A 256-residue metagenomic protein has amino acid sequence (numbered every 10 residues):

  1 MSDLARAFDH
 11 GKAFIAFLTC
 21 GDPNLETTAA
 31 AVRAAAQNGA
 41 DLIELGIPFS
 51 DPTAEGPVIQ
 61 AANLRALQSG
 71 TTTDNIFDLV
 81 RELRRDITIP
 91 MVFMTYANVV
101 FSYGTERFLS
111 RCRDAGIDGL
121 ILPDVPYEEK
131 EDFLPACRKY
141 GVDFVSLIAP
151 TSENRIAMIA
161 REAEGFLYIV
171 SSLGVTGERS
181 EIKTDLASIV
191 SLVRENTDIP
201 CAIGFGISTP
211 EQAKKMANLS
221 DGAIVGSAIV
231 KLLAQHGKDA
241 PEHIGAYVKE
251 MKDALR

Functional and structural regions predicted by a protein language model:
M1-A7, S50-A61, T71-R81, F101-R107 (+5 more regions): Active-site-adjacent beta->alpha loops and helix N-cap segments on the catalytic face of soluble alpha/beta enzymes
M1-L18, R81-R85, R256: N-terminal amphipathic alpha-helix/helix-capping segment at the start of soluble metabolic enzymes
F14-L18, I43-L45, M91-T95, L120-L122 (+4 more regions): Hydrophobic faces of well-ordered beta-strands that scaffold small-molecule active sites in alpha/beta enzyme cores
A16, A35, G46, C112 (+4 more regions): Conserved, mostly hydrophobic/aromatic
L25-A35, T151-R161, I203, I207-A223: Catalytic cores of alpha/beta
D41-D51, I117-I121, P126-E129, S171-G177 (+2 more regions): Glycine-rich phosphate-binding active-site loops on the catalytic face of alpha/beta enzymes
I76, S191-A202, S208-R256: Alpha/beta catalytic cores of nucleotide-metabolism and tRNA/nucleoside-modifying enzymes
R161-A187, E195-N196: Active-site rim beta-loop-alpha module in soluble metabolic enzymes
